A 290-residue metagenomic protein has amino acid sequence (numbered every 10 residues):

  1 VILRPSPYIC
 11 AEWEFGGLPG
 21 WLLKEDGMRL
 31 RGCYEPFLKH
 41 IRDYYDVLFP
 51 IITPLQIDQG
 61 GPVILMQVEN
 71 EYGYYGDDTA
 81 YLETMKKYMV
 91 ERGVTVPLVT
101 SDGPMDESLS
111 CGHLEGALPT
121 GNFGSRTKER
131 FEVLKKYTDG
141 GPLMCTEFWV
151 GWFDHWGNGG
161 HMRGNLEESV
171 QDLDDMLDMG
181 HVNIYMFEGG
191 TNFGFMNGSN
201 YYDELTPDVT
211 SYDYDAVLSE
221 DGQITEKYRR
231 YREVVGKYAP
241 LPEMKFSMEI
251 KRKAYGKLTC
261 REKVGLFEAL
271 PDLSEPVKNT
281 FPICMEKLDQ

Functional and structural regions predicted by a protein language model:
V1-T95: Active-site mouth of glycoside hydrolases
R4-S6, I57-G73, K86-C111, G116-G124 (+3 more regions): Aromatic-lined carbohydrate-recognition surfaces of secreted/lumenal glycan-active proteins
I9-W13, G73-Y75, E107, F153-D154 (+1 more regions): Short catalytic/ligand-binding loop motif for oxyanion handling, primarily in non-cytosolic enzymes, centered on
G17-G20, A80-M85, L114-A117, N158-R163 (+1 more regions): Short secondary-structure boundary/capping segments
L23-D43, Q67-D78, A117-S125, W149-E168 (+1 more regions): The substrate-binding groove and active-site-proximal loops of carbohydrate-active enzymes, especially glycoside
L48-T53, G103-S108, R126-K136: Alpha-helical scaffolding within the catalytic cores of extracellular/periplasmic polymer-degrading hydrolases
E91-R92, N122-S219, Q223: Catalytic-core region of carbohydrate-active enzymes that cleave or remodel glycosidic bonds
Y212, L218, Q223-E226, E233-Q290: Extended carbohydrate-recognition surfaces in non-catalytic/accessory domains of CAZymes and lectin-like proteins
